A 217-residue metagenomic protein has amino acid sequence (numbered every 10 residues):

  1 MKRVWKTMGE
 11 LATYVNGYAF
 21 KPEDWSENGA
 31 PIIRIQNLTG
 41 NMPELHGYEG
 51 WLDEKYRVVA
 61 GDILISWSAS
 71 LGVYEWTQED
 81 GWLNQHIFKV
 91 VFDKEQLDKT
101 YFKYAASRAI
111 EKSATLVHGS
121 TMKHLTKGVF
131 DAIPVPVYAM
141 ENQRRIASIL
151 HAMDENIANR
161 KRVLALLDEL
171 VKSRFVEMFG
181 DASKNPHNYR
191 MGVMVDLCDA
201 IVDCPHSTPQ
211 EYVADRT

Functional and structural regions predicted by a protein language model:
M1-Y18, A132-S148, E155-P205: Non-catalytic DNA-recognition/assembly elements of restriction-modification systems
K2-V15, W76-D80, F88-V137, M194-I201: Basic, amphipathic alpha-helical recognition segments used for DNA target recognition
W5-K21, P31-A60, V195-V213: Sequence-specific dsDNA recognition surfaces
A19-F20, P31, T39-Y48, I63-N84 (+3 more regions): Short, ligand-facing micro-motifs at secondary-structure edges
I32, H124, N188: Short aromatic/basic micro-patch
T217: Short aromatic-glycine-enriched beta-strand elements
